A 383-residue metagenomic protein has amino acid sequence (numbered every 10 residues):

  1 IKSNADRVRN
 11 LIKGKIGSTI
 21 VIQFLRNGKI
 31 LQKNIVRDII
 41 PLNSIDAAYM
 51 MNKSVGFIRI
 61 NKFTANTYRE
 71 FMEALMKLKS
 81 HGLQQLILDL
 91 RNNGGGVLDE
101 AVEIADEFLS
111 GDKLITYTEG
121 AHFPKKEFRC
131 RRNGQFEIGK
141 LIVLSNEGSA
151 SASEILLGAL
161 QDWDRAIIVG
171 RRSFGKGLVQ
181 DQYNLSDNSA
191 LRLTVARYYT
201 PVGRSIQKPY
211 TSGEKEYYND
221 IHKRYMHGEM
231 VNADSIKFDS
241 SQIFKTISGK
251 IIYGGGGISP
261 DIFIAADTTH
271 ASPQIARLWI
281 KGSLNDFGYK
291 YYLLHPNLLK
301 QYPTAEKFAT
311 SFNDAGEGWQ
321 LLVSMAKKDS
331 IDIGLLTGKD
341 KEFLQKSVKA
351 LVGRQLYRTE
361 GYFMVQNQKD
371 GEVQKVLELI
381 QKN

Functional and structural regions predicted by a protein language model:
I1-N188: Cleft-lining beta-strand/loop regions that shape enzyme active-site pockets
Q23-L25, Y199, K245: A generic structural motif
I39, N61-K62, E147, R172 (+5 more regions): A broadly conserved detector of short glycine/acidic/proline-rich loop/turn motifs that flank catalytic sites and bind
L42-S44, A65-R69, P201-V202, I252-G254 (+1 more regions): Short, solvent-exposed loop/turn elements at domain surfaces
I58, R192-L193, Y253: Generic recognition of long tandem-repeat/solenoid scaffolds
I115, F128, L193, I206 (+2 more regions): Short clusters of hydrophobic/aromatic residues that line enzyme substrate/ligand-binding pockets
A152, D164, R171, G175-Q242: Polar, glycine-rich mid-to-C-terminal structural blocks that act as macromolecule-binding/assembly scaffolds
S205-I206, Y210-N383: Conserved functional hotspot residues or short segments at active or partner-binding sites across diverse domains
